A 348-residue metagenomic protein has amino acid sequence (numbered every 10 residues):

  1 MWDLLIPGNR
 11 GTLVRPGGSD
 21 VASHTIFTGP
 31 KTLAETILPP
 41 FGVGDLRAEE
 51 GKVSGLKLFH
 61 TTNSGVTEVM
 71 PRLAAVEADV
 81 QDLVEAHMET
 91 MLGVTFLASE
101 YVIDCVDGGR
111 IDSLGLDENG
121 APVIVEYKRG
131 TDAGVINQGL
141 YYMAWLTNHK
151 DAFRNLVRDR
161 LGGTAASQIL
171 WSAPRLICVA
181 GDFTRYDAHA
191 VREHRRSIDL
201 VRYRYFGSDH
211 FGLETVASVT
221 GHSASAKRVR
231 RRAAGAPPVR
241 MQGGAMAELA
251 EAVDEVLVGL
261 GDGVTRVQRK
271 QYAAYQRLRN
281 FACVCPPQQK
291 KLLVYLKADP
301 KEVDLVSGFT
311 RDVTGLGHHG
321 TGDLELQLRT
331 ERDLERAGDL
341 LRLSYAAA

Functional and structural regions predicted by a protein language model:
W2-G259, T265-Q268, Y272-C283, Q289 (+5 more regions): Charged, terminal alpha-helix-loop-beta segments that serve as non-catalytic nucleic-acid engagement and/or assembly
A298-V306: Short amphipathic alpha-helix segments
L326-L328: Basic nucleic-acid-binding interfaces
